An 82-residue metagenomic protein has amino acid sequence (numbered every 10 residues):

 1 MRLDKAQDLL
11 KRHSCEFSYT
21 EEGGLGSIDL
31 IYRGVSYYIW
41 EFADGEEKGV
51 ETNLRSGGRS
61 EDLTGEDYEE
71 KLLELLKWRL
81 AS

Functional and structural regions predicted by a protein language model:
M1-Y32, E51-E70, A81-S82: Negatively charged, low-complexity tracts enriched in Asp/Glu with abundant Ser/Thr
S36-T52: Short, conserved beta-strand/beta-arch hydrophobic-aromatic motifs that form part of recognition grooves or interface
K71-L75: Early exported N-terminus immediately downstream of N-terminal targeting peptides
